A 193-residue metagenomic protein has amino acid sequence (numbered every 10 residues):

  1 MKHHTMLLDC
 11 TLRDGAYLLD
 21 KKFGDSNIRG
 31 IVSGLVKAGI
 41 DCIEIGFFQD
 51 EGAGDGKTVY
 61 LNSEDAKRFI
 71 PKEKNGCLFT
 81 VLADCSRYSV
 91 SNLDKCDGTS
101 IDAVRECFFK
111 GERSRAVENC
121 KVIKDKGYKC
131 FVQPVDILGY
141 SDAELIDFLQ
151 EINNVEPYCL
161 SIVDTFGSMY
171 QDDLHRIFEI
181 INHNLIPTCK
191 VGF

Functional and structural regions predicted by a protein language model:
M1-D20, G76, T99, D125-V135 (+1 more regions): N-terminal small/glycine-rich loop or linker at the start of catalytic domains across soluble metabolic enzymes
K2-C10, V32-Q49: N-terminal glycine-rich anion-binding loops that anchor highly charged ligand groups
C10-R29, F79-S89, R105-K110, V132-E144 (+1 more regions): Active-site mouth loops of central-metabolism enzymes
G15, L35, V104, L160: Conserved, mostly hydrophobic/aromatic
V36-K37, A66-G76, S91-S100, V117-G127 (+2 more regions): Acidic (Asp/Glu)-rich catalytic clusters
D41-F69, R105-R113, I162-Q171: Glycine-rich, proline-tolerant flexible connector loops at the mouths of alpha/beta enzymes
A53-V81, C120-Q133, H175-F193: Alpha-helix-loop-beta-strand connector modules within alpha/beta enzyme cores
E112-M169: Conserved anion-binding
